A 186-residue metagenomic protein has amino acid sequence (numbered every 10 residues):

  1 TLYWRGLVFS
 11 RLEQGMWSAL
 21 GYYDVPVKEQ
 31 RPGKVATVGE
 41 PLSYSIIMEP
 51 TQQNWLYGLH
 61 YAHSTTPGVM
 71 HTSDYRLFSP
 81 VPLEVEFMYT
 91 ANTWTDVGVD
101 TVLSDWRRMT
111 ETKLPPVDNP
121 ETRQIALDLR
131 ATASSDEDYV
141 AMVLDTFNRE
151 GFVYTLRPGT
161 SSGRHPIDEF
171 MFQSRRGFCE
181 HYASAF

Functional and structural regions predicted by a protein language model:
L2-P116: A cross-kingdom signal targeting lumenal/periplasmic-facing segments of multi-pass membrane and secretory-pathway
D74, R108-T112, A126, V153 (+2 more regions): A near-ubiquitous, low-amplitude feature marking generic local secondary-structure context
S79-N92, P120-D136: Charged, low-complexity, helix/coiled-coil-prone segments
V102-W106, V117-A126, S135-A141, E180: Soluble extramembrane regions of membrane proteins in the secretory/endomembrane system
L114-E121, V153-R157: A structural motif
L129-F186: Active-site neighborhood of thiol-dependent amide/isopeptide-bond enzymes
